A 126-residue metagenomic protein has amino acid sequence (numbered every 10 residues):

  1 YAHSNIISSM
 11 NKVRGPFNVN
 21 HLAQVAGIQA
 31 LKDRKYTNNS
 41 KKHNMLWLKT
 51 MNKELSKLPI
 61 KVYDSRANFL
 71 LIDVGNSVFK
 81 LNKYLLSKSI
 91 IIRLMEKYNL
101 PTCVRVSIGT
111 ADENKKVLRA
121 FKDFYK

Functional and structural regions predicted by a protein language model:
Y1, L71-D73, S107-G109: Short hydrophobic/aromatic beta-strand micro-patches that form the beta-sheet surface supporting nucleotide- or nucleic
Y1-M45, K49: Conserved core segment of the aminotransferase class I/II
V13, Y63, S107: Active-site-adjacent beta-strand anchor residues
V19, D64, I92-L94: Hydrophobic residues in well-ordered beta-strands that form the structural core
K35-N38, S65-A67, T110: A short, structure-level motif marking secondary-structure boundaries and short turns
N44-M45, K49, K53-K88, V104: Conserved PLP-binding catalytic core of the aspartate aminotransferase-like
Y84-K88, I92-R93, K97-K126: PLP-dependent enzyme catalytic core of the Aspartate aminotransferase-like
